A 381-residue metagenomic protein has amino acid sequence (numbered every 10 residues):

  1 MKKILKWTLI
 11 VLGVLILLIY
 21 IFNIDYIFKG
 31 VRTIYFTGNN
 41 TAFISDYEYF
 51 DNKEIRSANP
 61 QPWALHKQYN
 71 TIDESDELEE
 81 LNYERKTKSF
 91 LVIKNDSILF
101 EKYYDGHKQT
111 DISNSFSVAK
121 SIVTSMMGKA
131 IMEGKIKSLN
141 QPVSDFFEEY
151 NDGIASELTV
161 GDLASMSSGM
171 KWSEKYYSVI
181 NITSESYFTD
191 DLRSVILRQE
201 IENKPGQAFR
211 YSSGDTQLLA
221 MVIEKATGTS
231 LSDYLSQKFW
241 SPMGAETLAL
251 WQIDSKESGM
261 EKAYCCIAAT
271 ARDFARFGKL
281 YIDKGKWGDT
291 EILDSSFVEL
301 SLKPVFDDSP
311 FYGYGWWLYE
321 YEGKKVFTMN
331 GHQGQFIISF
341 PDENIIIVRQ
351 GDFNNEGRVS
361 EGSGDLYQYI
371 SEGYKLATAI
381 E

Functional and structural regions predicted by a protein language model:
K2-H107, I136, Q368-E381: N-terminal leader/targeting segments and the immediately adjacent pre-domain N-terminus
E84-T87, D111, H332-Q333: Short, small/polar residue-rich loop motifs at catalytic or cofactor-binding pockets
D96, N114-L139, L163, L219-I223 (+1 more regions): Active-site SXXK
Y104-K108, I112, F353-N355: A short acidic/small-residue loop/turn micro-motif
G128, S144, G161-A164, L197 (+9 more regions): Non-transmembrane alpha-helical segments in soluble domains of secreted/periplasmic/extracellular proteins
E133-K171, R198-E200, K225-Y264, A269: Active-site helix/loop module of the DD-peptidase/beta-lactamase fold, centered on the serine-lysine SxxK catalytic
D215-V222, A263-K286, Q335-G351: Active-site-proximal alpha-helical segments within enzyme catalytic domains
T247, Q252, E299-I346: Active-site Gly/Thr loop motif
